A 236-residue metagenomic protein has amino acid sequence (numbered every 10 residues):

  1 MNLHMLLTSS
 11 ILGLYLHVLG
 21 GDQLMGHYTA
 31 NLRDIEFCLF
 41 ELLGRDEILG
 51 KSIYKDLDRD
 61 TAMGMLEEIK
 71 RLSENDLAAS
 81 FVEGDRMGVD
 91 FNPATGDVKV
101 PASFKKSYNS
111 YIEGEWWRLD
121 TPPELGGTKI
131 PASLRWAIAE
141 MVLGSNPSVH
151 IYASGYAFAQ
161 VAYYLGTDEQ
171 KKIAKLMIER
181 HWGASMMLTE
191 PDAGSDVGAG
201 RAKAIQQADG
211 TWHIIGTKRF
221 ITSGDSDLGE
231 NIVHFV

Functional and structural regions predicted by a protein language model:
L12-V149, A153: Amphipathic, small/basic residue-rich leader segments at the start of a protein or domain
L125-K129, F158-V161, E169, D192-D196 (+1 more regions): Flexible loop/turn segments at secondary-structure boundaries
K129-L134, V161-Y164, D196-G200, G224-D227 (+1 more regions): Short acidic, glycine/serine/threonine-rich loops at helix termini
W136-E140, Y156-V161, M186: Contiguous, well-ordered alpha-helical segments that form the cores/surfaces of helical PPI scaffolds
A153-Y156, G166-W212, T217: Internal maturation/activation junctions in enzymes
T211, I215-V236: A short core secondary-structure module
